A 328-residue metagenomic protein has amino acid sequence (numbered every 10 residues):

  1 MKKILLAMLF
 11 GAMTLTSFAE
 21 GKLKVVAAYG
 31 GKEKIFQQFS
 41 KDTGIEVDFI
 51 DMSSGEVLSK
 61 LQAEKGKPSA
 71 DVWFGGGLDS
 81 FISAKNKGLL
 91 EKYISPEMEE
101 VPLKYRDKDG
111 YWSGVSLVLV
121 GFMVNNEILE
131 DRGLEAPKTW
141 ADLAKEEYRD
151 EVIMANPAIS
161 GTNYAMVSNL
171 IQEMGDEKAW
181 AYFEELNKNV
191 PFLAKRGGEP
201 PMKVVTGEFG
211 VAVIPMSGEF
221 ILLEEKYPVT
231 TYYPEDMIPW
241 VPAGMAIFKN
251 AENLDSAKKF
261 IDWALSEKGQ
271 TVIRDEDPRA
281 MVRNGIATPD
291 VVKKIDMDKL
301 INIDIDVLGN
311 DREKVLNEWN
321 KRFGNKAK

Functional and structural regions predicted by a protein language model:
L15-A19: Sec/Tat signal peptide C-region and signal peptidase I cleavage site
E20-S83: Early extracytoplasmic/lumenal segment of secretory-pathway proteins
Y29-E33, P68-E208: Extracytoplasmic ligand-binding site segments that recognize negatively charged/polar headgroups
D79-S83, V205, G210-P228, D277: A ligand-binding cleft/hinge motif common to bilobed small-molecule-binding domains
L90-E99, W112-S113, A141, V211 (+2 more regions): Short beta-strand->loop
E100-L103, Y182-N187, L193-A194, E225-K249 (+1 more regions): Periplasmic-binding protein-like
D176-K178, R279-K328: An extracytoplasmic/periplasmic, membrane-proximal ligand-sensing/linker region
A243, F248-I303: Mature extracytoplasmic/periplasmic domains
